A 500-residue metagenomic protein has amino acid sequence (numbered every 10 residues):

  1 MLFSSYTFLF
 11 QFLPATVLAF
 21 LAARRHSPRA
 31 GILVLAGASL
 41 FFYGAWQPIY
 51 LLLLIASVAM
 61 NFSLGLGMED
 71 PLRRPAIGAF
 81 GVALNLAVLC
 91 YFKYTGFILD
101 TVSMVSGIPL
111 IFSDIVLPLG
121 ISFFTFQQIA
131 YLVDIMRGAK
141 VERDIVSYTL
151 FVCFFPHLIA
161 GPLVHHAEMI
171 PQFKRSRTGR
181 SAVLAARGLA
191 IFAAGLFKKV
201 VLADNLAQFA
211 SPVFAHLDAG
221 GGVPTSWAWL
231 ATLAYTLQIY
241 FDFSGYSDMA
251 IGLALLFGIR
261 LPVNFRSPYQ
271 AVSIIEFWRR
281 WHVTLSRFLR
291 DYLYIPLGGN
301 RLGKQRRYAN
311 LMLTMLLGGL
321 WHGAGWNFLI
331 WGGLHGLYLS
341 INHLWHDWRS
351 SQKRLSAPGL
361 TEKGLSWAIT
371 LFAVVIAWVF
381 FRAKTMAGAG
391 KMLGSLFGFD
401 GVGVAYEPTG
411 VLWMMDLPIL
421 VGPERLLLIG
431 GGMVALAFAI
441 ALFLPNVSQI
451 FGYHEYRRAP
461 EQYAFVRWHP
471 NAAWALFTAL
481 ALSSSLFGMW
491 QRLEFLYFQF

Functional and structural regions predicted by a protein language model:
M1-Q499: Membrane-embedded transmembrane alpha-helical bundles that form the catalytic cores of multi-pass lipid-modifying
